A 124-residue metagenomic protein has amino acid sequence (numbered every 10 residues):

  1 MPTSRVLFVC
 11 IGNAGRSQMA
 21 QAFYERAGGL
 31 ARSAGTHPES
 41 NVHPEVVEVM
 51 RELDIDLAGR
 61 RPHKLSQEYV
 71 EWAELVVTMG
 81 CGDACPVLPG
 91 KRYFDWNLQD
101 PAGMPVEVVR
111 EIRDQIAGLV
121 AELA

Functional and structural regions predicted by a protein language model:
M1-Q67: Conserved active-site segments centered on acidic
V70-W72: Alpha-helix C-terminal capping/helix-to-coil transition sites in glycosyltransferase folds
C81-A124: Phosphate-binding/catalytic loops
